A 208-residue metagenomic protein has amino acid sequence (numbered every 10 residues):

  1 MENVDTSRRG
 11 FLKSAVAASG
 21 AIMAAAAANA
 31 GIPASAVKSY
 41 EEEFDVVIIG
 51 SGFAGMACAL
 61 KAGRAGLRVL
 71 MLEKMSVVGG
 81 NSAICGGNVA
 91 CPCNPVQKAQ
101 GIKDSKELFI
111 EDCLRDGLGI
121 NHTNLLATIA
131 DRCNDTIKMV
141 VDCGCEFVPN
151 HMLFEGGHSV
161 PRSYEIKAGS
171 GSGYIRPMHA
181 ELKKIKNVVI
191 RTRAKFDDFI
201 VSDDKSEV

Functional and structural regions predicted by a protein language model:
E2-S19: N-terminal secretory signal peptides and thylakoid transit peptides that target proteins across membranes
S14, A18, R68, K74-S206: Conserved N-terminal/central alpha/beta ligand/cofactor-binding core
M23-G31: Hydrophobic membrane-targeting alpha-helices
G31-E42: A short, basic/flexible loop-to-alpha-helix module at the beginning of a structural domain
Y40-G52: Beta1/beta-strand and adjacent pyrophosphate-binding region of the FAD-binding site in flavoprotein oxidoreductases
D45, L67-R68: Residues that mark the start of a beta-strand
G55: N-terminal Rossmann-fold NAD(P) dinucleotide-binding loop
A62: Aromatic pocket-lining residues of Rossmann-like dinucleotide-binding sites
